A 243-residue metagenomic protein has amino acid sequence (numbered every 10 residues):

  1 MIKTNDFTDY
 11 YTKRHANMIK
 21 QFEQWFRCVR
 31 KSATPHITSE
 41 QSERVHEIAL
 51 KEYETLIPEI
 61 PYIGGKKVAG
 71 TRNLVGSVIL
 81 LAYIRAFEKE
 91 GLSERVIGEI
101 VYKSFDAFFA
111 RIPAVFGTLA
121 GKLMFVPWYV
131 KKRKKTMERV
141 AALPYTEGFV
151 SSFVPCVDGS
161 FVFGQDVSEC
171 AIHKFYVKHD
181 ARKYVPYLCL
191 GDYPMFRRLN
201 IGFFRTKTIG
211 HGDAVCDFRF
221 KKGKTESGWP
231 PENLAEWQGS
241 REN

Functional and structural regions predicted by a protein language model:
M1-E90: N-terminal, charged low-complexity regulatory/assembly segments
K67-V75, Y176, D180, Y184 (+1 more regions): Conserved aromatic-histidine-acidic binding/catalytic patches
V75-H179: Amphipathic interaction/junction segments at domain boundaries or subunit interfaces
V154-P155, T206-G210: Short beta-strand
I172-K174, G223-W229: Short, charged/polar, Gly/Pro-enriched secondary-structure boundary elements
V185-T208: Conserved short secondary-structure elements within globular domains
P194, N233-N243: Short, cationic low-complexity segments
I209-G223: C-terminal edge-of-domain segments
